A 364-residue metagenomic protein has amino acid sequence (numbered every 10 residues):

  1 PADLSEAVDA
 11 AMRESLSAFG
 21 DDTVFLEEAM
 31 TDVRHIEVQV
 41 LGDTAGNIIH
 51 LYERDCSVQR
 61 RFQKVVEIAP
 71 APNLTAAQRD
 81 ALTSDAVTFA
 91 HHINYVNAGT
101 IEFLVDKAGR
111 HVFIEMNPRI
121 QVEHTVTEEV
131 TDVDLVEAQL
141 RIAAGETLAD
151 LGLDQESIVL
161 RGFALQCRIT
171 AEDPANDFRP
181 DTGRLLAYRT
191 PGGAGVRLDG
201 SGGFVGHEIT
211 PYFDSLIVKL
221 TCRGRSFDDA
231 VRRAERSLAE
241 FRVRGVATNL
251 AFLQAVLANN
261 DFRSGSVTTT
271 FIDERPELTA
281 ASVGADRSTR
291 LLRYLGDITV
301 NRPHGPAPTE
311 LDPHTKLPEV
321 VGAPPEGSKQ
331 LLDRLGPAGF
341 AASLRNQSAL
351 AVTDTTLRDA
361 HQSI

Functional and structural regions predicted by a protein language model:
P1-T31, R61-A76, A81-N94, T147-G152: Conserved ATP-binding module of the ATP-grasp superfamily
A2, D43-S84, I120-E137: ATP-dependent carboxylate/phosphate-activation module, predominantly the ATP-grasp catalytic core and closely related
E27-M30, H35-G42, N94-Q121: Conserved metal-phosphate-binding beta-hairpin within the catalytic cores of diverse ATP-dependent phosphoryl-transfer
H35-I49, N117-R119, R168-I169, D173-F178 (+1 more regions): Conserved phosphate/anionic-ligand binding catalytic regions in large, soluble enzymes, centered on
T44-F62, F103-I120, E129-D132, L185-T210: Flexible glycine/proline-rich, aromatic-decorated loop/lid segments
Y52-V66, L160, H207-F213, N346-D354: Flexible hinge/switch segments at interdomain interfaces of large molecular machines
T125-G327: Catalytic cores of soluble metabolic enzymes centered on carboxylation/carboxyl-transfer
H314-I364: N-terminal capping/small domains of soluble enzymes
